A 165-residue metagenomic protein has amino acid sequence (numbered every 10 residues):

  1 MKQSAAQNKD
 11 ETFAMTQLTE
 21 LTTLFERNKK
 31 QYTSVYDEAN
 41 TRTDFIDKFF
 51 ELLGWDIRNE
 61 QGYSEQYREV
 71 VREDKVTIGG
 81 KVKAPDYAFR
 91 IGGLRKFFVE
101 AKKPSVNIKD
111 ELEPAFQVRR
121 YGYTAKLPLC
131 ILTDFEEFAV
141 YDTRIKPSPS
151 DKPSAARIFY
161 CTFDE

Functional and structural regions predicted by a protein language model:
M1-L129, V140-F163: A short, conserved, highly charged catalytic patch centered on acidic carboxylates
L132: Short beta-strand and adjacent tight-turn residues that come in two discontinuous sequence segments and form the edges
F135: Carbohydrate-associated surface elements
